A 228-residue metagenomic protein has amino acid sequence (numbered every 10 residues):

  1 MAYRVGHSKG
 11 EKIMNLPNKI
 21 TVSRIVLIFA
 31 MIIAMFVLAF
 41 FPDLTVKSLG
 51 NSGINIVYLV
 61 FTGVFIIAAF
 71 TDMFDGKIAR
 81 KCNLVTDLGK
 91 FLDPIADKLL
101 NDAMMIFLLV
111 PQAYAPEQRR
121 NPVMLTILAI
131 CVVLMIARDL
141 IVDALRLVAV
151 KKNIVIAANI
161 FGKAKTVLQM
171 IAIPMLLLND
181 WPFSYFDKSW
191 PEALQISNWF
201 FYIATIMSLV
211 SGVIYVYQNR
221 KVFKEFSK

Functional and structural regions predicted by a protein language model:
A2-K228: Alpha-helical transmembrane bundles and membrane-interface segments of multipass inner-membrane proteins
